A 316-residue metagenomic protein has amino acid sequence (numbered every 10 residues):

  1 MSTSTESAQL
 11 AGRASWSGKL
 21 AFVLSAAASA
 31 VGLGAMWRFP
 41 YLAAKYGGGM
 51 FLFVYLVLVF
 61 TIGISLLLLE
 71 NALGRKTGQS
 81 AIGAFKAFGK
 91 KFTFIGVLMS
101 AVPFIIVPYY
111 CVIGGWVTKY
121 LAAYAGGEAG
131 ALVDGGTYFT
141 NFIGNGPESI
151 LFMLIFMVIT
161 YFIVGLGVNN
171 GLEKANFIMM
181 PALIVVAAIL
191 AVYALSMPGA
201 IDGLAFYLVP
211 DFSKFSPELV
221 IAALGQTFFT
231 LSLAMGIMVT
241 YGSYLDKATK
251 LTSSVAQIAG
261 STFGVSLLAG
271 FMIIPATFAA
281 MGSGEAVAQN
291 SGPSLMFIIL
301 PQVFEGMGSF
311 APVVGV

Functional and structural regions predicted by a protein language model:
M1-W37, I64-N71, R75-A87, F94-V97 (+1 more regions): Membrane-interface "cap" regions at the ends of multi-pass membrane proteins
S2-W16, E173, F177-V316: Membrane-embedded translocation segments of transport machinery
A8-A14, Y41-Y46, K76-L98, C111-N169 (+2 more regions): Inter-helical loop and helix-membrane interface segments of multi-pass membrane transporters/permeases
S15-A26, F51-V54, K91-F104, L151-F156 (+3 more regions): Select transmembrane alpha-helical segments in multipass membrane proteins
G18-L56, V239-G242, S253-A256, G260-F263: Transmembrane helix-boundary motif of multi-pass solute transporters/channels
G34, V59-N71, R75, I82 (+2 more regions): Central hydrophobic cores of alpha-helical transmembrane segments in multi-pass inner-membrane proteins across all
A43-L69, I95, E148: Extracellular loop-to-transmembrane helix junctions
L58-I64, L98-K119, A182-A191, S261-P275: Hydrophobic alpha-helical membrane-insertion segments
